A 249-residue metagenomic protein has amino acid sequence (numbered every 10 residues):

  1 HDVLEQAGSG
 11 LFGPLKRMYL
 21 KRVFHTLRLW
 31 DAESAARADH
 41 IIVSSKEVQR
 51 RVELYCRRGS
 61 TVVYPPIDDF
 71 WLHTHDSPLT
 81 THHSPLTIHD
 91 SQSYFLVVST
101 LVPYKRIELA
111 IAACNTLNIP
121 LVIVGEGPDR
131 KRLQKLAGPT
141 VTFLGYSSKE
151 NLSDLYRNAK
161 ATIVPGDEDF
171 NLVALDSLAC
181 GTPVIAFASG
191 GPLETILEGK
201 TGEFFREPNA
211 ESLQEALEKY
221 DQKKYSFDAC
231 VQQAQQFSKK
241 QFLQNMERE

Functional and structural regions predicted by a protein language model:
G8-H40: Membrane-proximal helix-turn-helix segments that form the acceptor-binding/catalytic region of lipid-linked
H83, H89-T116, V122: Conserved donor-binding/catalytic core segment of Leloir-type glycosyltransferases
F95, R157-D169, T182: Acidic donor-binding loop of glycosyltransferase active sites
K131-S153: Nucleotide-activated donor-binding/catalytic signature segment of Leloir-type glycosyltransferases, i.e., the conserved
G145, E198-G199, E203-A210, E218-K224: Conserved acidic donor-binding segment of nucleotide-sugar-dependent glycosyltransferases
D154-A159, M246: Short alpha-helical donor nucleotide-sugar binding micro-motif in glycosyltransferases
P183-F187, I196: Short hydrophobic beta-strand element within catalytic cores of glycosyltransferases and related nucleotide-activated
P208, Q222-E249: A charged, aromatic-enriched C-terminal amphipathic alpha-helix characteristic of glycosyltransferases across folds
